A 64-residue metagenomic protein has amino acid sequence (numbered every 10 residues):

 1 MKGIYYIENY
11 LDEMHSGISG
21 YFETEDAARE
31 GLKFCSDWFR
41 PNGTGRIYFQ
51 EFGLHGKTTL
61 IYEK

Functional and structural regions predicted by a protein language model:
M1-I18, F49: Short aromatic-glycine-(Arg/Gly/Cys) micro-motifs in beta-strand/loop hairpins
Y21-E25: Conserved aromatic
A27-L32: Short amphipathic alpha-helices within nucleic acid-binding modules
K33-K64: Short, mixed-charge low-complexity intrinsically disordered segments
